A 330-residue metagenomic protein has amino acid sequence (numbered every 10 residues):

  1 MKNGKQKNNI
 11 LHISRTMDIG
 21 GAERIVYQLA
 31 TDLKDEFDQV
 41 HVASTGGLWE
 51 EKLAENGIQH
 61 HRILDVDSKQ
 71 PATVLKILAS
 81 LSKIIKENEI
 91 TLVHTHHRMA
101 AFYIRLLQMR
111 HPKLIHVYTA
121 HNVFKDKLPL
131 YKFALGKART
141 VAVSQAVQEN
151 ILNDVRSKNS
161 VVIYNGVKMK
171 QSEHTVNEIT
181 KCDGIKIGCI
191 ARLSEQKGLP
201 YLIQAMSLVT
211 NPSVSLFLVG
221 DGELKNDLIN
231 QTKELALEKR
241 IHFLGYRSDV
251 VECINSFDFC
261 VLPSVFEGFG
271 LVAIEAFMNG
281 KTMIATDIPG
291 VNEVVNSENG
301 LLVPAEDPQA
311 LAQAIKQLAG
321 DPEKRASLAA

Functional and structural regions predicted by a protein language model:
H12-V74, E223-L224: N-terminal strand-loop element at the rim of the active site of nucleotide-sugar-dependent glycosyltransferases
G20-T31, I185, C189-L208, E223-I229 (+2 more regions): A conserved mid-protein helix/loop that constitutes part of the nucleotide-sugar donor-binding site
F37-Q39, L199-H242, L318-R325: A conserved nucleotide-sugar
V42-A43, T282-A285: Short hydrophobic beta-strand element within catalytic cores of glycosyltransferases and related nucleotide-activated
T95-A101, A120: Short His-centered aromatic/hydrophobic patch
P112-Q145, D154-R156: A conserved, positively charged/aromatic
Y246, V265: Aromatic "clamp/platform" in nucleotide-sugar-dependent glycosyltransferases that forms part of the donor/acceptor
S297, L301-P308, K316-E323: Conserved acidic donor-binding segment of nucleotide-sugar-dependent glycosyltransferases
